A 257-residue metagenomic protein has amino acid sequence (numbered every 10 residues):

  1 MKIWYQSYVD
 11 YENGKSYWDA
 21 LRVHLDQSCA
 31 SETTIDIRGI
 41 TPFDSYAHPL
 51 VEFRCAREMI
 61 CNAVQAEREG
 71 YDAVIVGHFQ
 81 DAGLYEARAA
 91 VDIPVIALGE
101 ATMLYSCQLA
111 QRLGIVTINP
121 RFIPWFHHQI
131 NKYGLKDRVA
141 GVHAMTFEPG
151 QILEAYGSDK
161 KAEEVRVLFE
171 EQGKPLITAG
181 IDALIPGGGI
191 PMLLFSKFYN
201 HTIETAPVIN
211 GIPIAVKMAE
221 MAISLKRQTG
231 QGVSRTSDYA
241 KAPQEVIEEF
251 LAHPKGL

Functional and structural regions predicted by a protein language model:
M1-R54, R121-D159: N-terminal glycine-rich anion-binding loop in soluble enzyme alpha/beta folds
Q6, R68-H78, G180-G189: Periplasmic-binding protein-like
S16, Q108-M145, A222-L257: Short, glycine-/small-residue-rich phosphate/pyrophosphate-handling segment
P49-Q65, E163-E171: Glycine-rich, highly charged phosphate/nucleotide-binding loops
I60-L109: Glycine/small-residue-rich loop that forms an oxyanion/phosphate-binding "nest" at active or ligand-binding sites
L84-I96, L194-I214: Short acidic, glycine/proline-enriched helix-loop-strand junctions
K132-G189, S196: Active-site rim beta-loop-alpha module in soluble metabolic enzymes
V208-Q228: Short, flexible loop segments at boundaries between secondary-structure elements
